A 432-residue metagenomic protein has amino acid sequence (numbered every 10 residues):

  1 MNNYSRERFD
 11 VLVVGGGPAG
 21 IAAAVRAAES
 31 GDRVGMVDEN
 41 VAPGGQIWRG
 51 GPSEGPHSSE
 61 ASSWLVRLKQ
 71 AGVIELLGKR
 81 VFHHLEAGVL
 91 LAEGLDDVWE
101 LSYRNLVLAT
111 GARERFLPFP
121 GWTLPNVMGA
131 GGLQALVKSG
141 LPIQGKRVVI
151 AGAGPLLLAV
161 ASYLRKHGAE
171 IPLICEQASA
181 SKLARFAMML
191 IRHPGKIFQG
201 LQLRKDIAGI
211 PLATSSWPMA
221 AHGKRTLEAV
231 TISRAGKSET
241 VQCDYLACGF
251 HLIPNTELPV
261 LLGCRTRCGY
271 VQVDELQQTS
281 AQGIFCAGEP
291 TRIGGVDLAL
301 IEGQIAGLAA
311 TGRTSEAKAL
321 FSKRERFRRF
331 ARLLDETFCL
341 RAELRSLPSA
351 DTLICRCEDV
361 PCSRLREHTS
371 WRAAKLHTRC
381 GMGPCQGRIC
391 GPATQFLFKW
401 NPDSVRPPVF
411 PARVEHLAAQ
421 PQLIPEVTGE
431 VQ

Functional and structural regions predicted by a protein language model:
N3, F9-R67, I150-A151, P155-P194 (+1 more regions): Beta1-alpha1 glycine-rich phosphate/pyrophosphate-binding loop at the start of Rossmann-like nucleotide-binding domains
L68-L91, L101, R165-E257, R265-R267: A Rossmann-like FAD-binding core segment of flavoenzymes
T110-G121, I253-L262: Flavin (primarily FAD) binding-site architecture
A112-V149, A153-V160, C268-L276: Glycine-rich dinucleotide-binding loop and its adjacent helix/turn
M128-V137, Y245-G294: FAD-site-proximal beta/loop scaffold in flavoenzymes
Q278, L308-L347: Active-site-proximal substrate-binding core of FAD-dependent oxidoreductases
A287-S322: A conserved FAD-binding loop/helix module that cradles the flavin
D351-L365, T378-F396: Local cysteine-cluster metal-coordination motifs and their immediate loop/turn environment, predominantly Fe-S cluster
